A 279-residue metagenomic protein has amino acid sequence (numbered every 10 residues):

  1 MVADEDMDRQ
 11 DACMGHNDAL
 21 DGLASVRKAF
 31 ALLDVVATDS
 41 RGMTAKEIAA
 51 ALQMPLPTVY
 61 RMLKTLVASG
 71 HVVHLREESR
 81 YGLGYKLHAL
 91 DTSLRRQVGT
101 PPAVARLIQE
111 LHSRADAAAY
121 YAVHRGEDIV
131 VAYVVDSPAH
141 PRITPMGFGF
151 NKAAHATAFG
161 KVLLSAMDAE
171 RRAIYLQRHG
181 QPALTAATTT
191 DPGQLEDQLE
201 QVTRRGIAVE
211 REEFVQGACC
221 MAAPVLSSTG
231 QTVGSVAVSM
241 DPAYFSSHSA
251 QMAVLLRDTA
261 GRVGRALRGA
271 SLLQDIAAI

Functional and structural regions predicted by a protein language model:
V2-Q97, P101-P102, G261-G269: N-terminal helix-turn-helix
D8, P141-F214, I279: Short, solvent-exposed recognition segments
E78-H179: Amphipathic alpha-helical effector-binding/dimerization core of metabolite-sensing transcriptional regulators
P192-G193, R205, Q216-G217, V233-I279: Juxtadomain coupling helices with adjacent low-complexity linkers
V225-S228: Sensor-regulatory modules in signal-transduction proteins
